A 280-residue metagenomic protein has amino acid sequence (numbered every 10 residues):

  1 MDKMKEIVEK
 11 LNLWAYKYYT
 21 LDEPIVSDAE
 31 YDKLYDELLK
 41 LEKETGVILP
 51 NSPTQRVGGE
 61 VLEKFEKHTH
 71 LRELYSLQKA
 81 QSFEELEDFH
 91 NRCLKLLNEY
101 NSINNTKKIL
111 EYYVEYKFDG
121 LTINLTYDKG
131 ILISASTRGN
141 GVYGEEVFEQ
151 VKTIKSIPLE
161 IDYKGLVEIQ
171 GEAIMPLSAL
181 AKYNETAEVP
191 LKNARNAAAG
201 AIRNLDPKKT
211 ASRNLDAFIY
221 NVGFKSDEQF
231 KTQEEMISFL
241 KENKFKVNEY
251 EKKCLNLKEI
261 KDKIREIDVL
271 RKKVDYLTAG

Functional and structural regions predicted by a protein language model:
M1-A279: RNA/tRNA-interacting regions in translation and RNA-turnover enzymes
